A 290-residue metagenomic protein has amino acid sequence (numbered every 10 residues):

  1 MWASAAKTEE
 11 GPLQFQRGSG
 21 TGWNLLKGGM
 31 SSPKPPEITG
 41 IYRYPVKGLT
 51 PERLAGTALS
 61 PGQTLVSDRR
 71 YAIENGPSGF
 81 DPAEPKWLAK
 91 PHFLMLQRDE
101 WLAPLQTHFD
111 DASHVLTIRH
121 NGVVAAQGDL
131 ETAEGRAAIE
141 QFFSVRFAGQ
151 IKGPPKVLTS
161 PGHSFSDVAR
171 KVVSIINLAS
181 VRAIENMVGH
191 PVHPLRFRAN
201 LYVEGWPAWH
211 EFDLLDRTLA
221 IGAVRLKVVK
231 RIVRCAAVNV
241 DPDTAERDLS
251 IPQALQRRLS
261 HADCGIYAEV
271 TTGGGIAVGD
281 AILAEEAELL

Functional and structural regions predicted by a protein language model:
M1-G29: N-terminal amphipathic/basic-hydrophobic helices that include classical n-h-c signal peptides and signal-anchor
Q14, W23-L290: Metal-cofactor-dependent catalytic cores
